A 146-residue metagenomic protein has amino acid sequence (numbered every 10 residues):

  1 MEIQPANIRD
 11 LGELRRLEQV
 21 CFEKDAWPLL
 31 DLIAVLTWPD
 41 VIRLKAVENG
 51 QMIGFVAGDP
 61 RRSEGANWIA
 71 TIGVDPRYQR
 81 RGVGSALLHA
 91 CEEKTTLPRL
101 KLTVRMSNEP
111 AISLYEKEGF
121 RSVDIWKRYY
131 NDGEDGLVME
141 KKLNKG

Functional and structural regions predicted by a protein language model:
M1-I3: Extreme N-terminal starter segment of soluble prokaryotic enzymes
P5-Q79, S85-K94, K142-K145: Acetyl-CoA-dependent GNAT
E13, S113-L114: Well-formed, non-transmembrane alpha-helical positions, independent of function
F22, F55, Y78, L114 (+2 more regions): Conserved hydrophobic/aromatic "anchor" residues that stabilize well-ordered secondary structure elements
D75, Q79, S107, N131: Glycine-/small-residue-rich active-site loops that bind phosphorylated ligands and cofactors
G84, L88, N108-A111, R128-G133: Short glycine/proline-centered loop/turn elements that form peptide/ligand docking sites
L88, K94-M106, W126: Conserved GNAT acetyl-CoA-binding A-motif
K101-V104, E116, R121-V138: Conserved catalytic-core motifs of GNAT/GCN5-like acyltransferases
